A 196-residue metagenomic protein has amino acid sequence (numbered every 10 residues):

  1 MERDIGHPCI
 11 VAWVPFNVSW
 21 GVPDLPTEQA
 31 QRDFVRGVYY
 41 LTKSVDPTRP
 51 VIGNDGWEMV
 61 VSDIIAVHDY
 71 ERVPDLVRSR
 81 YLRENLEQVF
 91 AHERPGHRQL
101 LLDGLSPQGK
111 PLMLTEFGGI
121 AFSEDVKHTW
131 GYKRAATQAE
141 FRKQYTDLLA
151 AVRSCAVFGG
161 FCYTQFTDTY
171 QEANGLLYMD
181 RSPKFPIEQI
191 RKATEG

Functional and structural regions predicted by a protein language model:
M1-I65, G109: Active-site neighborhood of glycoside hydrolase catalytic domains
C9-W13, D33-V35, Y40, V61 (+2 more regions): Substrate-binding clefts and catalytic carboxylate motifs of secreted carbohydrate-active enzymes
V18-W20, P47, W57, Y70-E71 (+2 more regions): Catalytic metal-binding/acid-base residues of hydrolase active sites
A66-H68, L177-Y178: Short low-complexity, flexible loop/linker segments enriched in glycine and/or proline with clustered acidic
